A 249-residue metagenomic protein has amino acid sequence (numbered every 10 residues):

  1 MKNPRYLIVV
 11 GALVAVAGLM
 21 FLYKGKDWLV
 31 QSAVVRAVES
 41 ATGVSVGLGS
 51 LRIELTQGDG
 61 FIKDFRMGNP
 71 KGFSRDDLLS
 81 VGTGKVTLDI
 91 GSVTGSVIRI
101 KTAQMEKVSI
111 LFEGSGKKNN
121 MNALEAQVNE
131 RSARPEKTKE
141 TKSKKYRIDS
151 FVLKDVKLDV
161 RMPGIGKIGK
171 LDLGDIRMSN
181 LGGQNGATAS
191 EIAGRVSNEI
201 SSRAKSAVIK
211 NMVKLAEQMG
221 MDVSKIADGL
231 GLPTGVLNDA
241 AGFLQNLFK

Functional and structural regions predicted by a protein language model:
M1-L7, S96, A193: Structural motif marking the loop-to-transmembrane transition
K2-G43, V213, G235: N-terminal type II signal-anchor transmembrane helix that functions as the membrane-insertion/stop-transfer segment
W28, E54-D59, R75-S80: Generic alpha-helical scaffold signal
S32-A37, S45, S50, T83 (+3 more regions): N-terminal "first-domain core" detector
S40, S45-G47, E140, K145: Residues that act as N-cap/strand-start positions at coil-to-secondary-structure junctions
G43-G72: N-terminal leader/targeting pre-sequences
R66-N180, Q184-E199, R203-K214, Q218 (+2 more regions): Secondary-structure transition motifs
